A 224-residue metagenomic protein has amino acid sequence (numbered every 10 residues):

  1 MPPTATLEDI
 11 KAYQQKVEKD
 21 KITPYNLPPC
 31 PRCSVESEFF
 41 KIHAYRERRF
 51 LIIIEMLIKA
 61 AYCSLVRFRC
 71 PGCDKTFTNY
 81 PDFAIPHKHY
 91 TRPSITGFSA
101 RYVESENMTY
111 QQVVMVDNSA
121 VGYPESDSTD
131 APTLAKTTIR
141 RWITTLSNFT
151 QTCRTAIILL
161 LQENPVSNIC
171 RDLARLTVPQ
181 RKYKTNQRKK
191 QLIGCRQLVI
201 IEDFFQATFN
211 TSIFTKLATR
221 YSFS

Functional and structural regions predicted by a protein language model:
M1-A12, I22, V35, C63 (+2 more regions): Long C-terminal interaction/binding lobes of large macromolecular proteins
M1-A84: Short, conserved DNA-binding cores of transcription-related domains
S64, H89-R92: Intrinsic disorder
D82-H87, G97: Short helix/strand-bridging catalytic loops that position acidic/His residues to coordinate divalent metals and engage
P86-Y90, A131: Short amphipathic alpha-helical molecular recognition features
T91-N107: Short, amphipathic alpha-helical "recognition" segments used to contact nucleic acids or chromatin
E106-R141: Short, basic interhelical loop/turn and adjoining N-cap of the next helix at nucleic-acid- or acidic-partner-contacting
